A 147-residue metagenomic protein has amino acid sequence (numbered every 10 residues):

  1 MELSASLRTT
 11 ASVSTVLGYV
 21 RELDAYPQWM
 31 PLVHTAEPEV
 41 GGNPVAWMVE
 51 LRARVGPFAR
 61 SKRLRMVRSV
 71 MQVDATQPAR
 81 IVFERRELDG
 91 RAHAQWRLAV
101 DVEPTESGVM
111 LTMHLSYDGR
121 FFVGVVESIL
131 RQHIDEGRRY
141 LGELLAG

Functional and structural regions predicted by a protein language model:
M1-A46: Hydrophobic ligand-binding cavity/cleft-lining segments
M1-L3, L98, L141-L144: A generic structural signal for ordered secondary structure
L3-T9, L51, V100, M113-L115: A structural signal for short, well-ordered beta-strand segments
R8-T10, R80, D135: Residue-level detection of beta-strand scaffold positions
T15-V20, Y26, V49, R68 (+2 more regions): Hydrophobic pocket/interface hotspot
L17-V20, V45-L51, P78-R85: Short Pro/Gly-enriched beta-strand edge/turn motifs at strand-loop
Q28-P31, R54-M110, S116: Hydrophobic-ligand binding "helix-grip"
R68, Q72-A75, M110-G147: A conserved amphipathic terminal alpha-helix motif
